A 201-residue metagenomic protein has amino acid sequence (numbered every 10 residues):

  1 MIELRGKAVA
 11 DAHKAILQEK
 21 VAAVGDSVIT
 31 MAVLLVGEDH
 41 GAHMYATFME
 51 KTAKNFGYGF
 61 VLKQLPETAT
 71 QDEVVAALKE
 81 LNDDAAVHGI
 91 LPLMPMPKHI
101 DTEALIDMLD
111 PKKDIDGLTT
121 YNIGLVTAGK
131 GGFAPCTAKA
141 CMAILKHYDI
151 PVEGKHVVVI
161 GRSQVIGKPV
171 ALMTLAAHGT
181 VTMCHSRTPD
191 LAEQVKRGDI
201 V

Functional and structural regions predicted by a protein language model:
M1-S27: Positively charged, low-complexity intrinsically disordered leader regions
M1-V9, D84, I100-D107: Helix-enriched interaction subdomains in cytosolic or periplasmic regions, typified by TIR/SEFIR signaling/NADase cores
A22-M31, G37-N55: N-terminal glycine-rich anion-binding loops that anchor highly charged ligand groups
L35, L91-P95, I160: Short beta-strand segments
V36-E50, P135-V201: Glycine-rich phosphate/diphosphate-binding loop of Rossmann-like nucleotide-binding domains
A53-T68, V181-M183: Short beta-strand elements in bilobed, periplasmic/extracellular small-molecule ligand-binding domains
E73-A85: Short, well-structured alpha-helical segments in soluble
G89-V152, V170, L191-Q194: Anion-binding alpha/beta catalytic cores of soluble intermediary-metabolism enzymes, centered on
